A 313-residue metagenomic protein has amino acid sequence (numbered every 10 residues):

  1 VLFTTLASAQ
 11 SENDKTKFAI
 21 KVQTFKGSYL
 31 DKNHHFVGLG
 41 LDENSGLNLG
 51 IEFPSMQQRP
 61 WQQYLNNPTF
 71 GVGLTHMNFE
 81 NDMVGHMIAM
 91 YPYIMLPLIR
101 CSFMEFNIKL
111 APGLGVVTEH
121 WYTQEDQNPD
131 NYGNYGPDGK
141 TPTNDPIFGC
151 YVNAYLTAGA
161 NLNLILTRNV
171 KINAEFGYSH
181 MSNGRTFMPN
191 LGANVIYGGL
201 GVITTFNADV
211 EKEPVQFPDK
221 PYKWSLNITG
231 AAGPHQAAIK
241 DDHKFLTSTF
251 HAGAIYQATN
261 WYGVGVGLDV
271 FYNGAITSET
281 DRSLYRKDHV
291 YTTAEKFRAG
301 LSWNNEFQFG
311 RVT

Functional and structural regions predicted by a protein language model:
Q10-M56, V195-I255: Short glycine/proline- and aromatic-enriched beta-strand/turn motifs that initiate or cap beta-hairpins
T16, L41-L47, N66, V84-M90 (+6 more regions): Residues that define the transmembrane beta-barrel architecture of outer-membrane proteins
K17-V37, P54, Q58-Y64, V84 (+3 more regions): Outer-membrane beta-barrel translocator/channel fold
I20-S28, L74-H76, I108-V116, A174-H180 (+3 more regions): Transmembrane beta-barrel strands of outer-membrane/channel proteins
V22, L49-F53, P92-L98, L110-L114 (+6 more regions): Residues on the lipid-exposed face of transmembrane beta-strands in outer-membrane beta-barrel proteins
Q58-W61, S102-M104, L164-I172, A208-E211 (+2 more regions): Repeated loop/turn-to-beta-strand initiation elements of outer-membrane beta-barrel proteins
N161-E211, D219-P221: Predominantly the C-terminal beta-signal and adjacent terminal strand-loop region of outer-membrane beta-barrel
P221-A237, D241-V312: Detector for outer-membrane/organellar transmembrane beta-barrel domains, recognizing the amphipathic beta-strand
